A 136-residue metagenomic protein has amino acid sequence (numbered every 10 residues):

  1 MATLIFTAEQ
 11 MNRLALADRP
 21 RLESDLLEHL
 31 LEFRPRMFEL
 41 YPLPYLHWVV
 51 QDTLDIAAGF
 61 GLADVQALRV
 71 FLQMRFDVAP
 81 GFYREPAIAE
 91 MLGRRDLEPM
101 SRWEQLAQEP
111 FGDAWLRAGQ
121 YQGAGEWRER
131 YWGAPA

Functional and structural regions predicted by a protein language model:
M1-A136: A contiguous, surface-oriented mixed alpha/beta subdomain in the mid-to-C-terminal portion of proteins that forms
